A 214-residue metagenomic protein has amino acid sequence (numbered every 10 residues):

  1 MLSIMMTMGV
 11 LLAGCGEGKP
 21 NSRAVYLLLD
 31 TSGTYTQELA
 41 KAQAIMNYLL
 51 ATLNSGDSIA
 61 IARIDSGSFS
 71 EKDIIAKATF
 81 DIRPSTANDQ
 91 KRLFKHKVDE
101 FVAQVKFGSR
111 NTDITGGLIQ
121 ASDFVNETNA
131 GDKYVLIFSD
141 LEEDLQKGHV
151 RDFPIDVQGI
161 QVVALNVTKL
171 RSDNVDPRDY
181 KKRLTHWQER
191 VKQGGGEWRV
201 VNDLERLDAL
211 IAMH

Functional and structural regions predicted by a protein language model:
L11-G14: C-terminal motif of bacterial Sec signal peptides marking the signal peptidase cleavage site
N21-G33, H96-A103, L165-R171: Acidic/histidine-rich, surface-exposed loop or edge segments in extracytoplasmic proteins
N21-I82, Y134-L136, L204-D208: Von Willebrand factor
D30-T31, A121, D132-D144: DG-centered beta-turn motif at the end of beta-strands
T31-E38, E100-N111, S172-R178, A212: Second-shell loop/turn segments in exported
D81-D132, T168-L170: Von Willebrand factor
E142-H186: VWA/integrin I-like adhesion module and closely mimicked acidic/polar interface patches used
K182-H214: C-terminal helix of von Willebrand factor
